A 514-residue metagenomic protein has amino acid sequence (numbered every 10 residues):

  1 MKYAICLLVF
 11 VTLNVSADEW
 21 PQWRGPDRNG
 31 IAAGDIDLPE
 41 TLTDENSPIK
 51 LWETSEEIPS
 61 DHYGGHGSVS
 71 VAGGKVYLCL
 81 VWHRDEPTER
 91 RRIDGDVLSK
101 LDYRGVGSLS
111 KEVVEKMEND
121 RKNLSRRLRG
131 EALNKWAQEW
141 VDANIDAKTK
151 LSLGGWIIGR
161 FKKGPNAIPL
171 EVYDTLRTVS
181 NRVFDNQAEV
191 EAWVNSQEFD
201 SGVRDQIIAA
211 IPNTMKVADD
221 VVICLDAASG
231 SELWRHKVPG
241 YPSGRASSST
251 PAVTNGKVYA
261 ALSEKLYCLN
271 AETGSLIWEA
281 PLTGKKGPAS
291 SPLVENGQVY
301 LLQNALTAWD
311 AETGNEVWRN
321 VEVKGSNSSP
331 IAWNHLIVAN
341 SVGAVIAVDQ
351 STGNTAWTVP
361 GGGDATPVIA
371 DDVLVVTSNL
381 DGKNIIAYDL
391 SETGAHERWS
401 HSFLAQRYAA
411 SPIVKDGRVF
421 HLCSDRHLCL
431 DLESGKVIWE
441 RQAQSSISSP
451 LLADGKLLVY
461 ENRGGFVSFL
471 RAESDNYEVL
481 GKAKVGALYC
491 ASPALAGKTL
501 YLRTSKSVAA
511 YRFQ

Functional and structural regions predicted by a protein language model:
M1-L7: Sec-dependent signal peptide recognition, specifically the positively charged N-region followed immediately by
A17-Q514: Noncatalytic, solvent-exposed loop/strand surfaces of beta-propeller-type extracellular/periplasmic domains
